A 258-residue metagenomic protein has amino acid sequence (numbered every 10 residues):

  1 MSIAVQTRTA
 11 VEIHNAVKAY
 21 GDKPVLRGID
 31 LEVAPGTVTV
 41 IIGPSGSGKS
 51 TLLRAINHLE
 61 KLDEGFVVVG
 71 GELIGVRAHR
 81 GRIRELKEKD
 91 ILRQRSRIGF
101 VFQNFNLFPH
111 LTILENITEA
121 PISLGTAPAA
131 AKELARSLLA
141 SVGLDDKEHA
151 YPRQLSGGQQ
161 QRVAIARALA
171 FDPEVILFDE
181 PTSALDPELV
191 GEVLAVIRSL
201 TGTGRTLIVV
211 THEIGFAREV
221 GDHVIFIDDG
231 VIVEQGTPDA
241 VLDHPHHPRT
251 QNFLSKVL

Functional and structural regions predicted by a protein language model:
L111-E119: Short coil-to-helix segment of the ABC ATPase nucleotide-binding domain corresponding to the Q-loop/switch region
A150-R153, F171, T203: Conserved signature/switch motifs of ABC ATPase nucleotide-binding domains
I176-D179: Catalytic Walker B motif of ABC-type/P-loop ATPase nucleotide-binding domains
P187-L189: Helix N-cap at the start of a conserved alpha-helix in ABC-type nucleotide-binding domains
T211-H212: H-loop/switch region of ABC-family ATPase nucleotide-binding domains
Q235-G236: ABC ATPase "signature
